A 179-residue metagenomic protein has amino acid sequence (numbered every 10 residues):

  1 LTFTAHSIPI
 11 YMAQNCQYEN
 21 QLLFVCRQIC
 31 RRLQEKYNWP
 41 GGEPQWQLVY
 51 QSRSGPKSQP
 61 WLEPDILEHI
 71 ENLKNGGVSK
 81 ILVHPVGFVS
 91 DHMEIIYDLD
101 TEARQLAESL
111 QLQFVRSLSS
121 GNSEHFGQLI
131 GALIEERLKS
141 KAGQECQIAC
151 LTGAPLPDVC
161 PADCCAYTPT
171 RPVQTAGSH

Functional and structural regions predicted by a protein language model:
L1-H179: Extended amphipathic ligand-handling, pore-lining, and cofactor/metal-binding catalytic surfaces
